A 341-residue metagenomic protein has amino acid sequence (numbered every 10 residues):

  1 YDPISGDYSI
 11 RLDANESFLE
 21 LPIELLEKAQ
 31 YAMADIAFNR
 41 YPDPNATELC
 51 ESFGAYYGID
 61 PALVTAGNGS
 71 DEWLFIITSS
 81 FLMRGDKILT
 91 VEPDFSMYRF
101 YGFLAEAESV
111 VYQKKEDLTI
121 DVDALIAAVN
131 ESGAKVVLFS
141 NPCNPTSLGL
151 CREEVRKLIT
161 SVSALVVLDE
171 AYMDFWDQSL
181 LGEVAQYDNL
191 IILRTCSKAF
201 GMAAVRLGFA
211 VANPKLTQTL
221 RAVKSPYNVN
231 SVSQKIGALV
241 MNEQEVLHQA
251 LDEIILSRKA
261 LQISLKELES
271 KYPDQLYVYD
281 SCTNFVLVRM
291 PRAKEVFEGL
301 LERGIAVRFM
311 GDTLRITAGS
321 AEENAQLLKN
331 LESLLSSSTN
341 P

Functional and structural regions predicted by a protein language model:
Y1-R40, S132-G133: N-terminal "arm"/small-domain region of PLP-dependent enzymes with the aminotransferase-like
P22, N189-L268, V278: PLP-dependent aminotransferase class I/II
A46-C50, P61-G85, G208: Conserved beta-loop-alpha segment that forms the PLP phosphate-binding cup at the N-terminus of a helix
D60-V64, G85-K87, E170, D188-N189: Short acidic capping loops at alpha-helix termini that bridge into adjacent secondary structure
S80-F139: PLP-dependent aminotransferase-like
E116-D174: Active-site phosphate-binding strand-loop segment of PLP-dependent enzymes
E153, K294, G299-R308, D312-P341: PLP-dependent enzyme catalytic core of the Aspartate aminotransferase-like
I255, L268-R303, A318: Conserved PLP-binding catalytic core of the aspartate aminotransferase-like
